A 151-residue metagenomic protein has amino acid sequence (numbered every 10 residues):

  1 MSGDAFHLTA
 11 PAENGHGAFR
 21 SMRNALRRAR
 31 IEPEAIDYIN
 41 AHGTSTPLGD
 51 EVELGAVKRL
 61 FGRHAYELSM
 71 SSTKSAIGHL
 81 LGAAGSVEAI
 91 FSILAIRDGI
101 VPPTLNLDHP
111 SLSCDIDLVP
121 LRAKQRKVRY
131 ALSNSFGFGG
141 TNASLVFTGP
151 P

Functional and structural regions predicted by a protein language model:
M1-P151: Conserved "HGTGT" condensation-loop signature of ketosynthase/thiolase-family condensing enzymes that catalyze
